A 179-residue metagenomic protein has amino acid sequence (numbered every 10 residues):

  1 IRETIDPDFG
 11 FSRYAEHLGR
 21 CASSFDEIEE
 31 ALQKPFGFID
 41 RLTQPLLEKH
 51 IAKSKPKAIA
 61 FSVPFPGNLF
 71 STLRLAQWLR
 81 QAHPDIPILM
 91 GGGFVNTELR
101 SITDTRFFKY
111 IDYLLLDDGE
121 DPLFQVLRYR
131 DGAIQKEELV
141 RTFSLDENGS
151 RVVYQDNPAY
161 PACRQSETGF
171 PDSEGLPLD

Functional and structural regions predicted by a protein language model:
I1-P7: Non-catalytic, alpha-helical, charged scaffold/linker segments that couple or flank catalytic or architectural cores
P7-F25: Long, mid-chain structured domain cores
G19-P161: Glycine-rich beta-alpha loop elements in corrinoid/cobalamin-binding modules across cobalamin-dependent enzymes
R164-S166, F170-D179: Radical SAM [4Fe-4S] cluster-binding motif and immediate context
